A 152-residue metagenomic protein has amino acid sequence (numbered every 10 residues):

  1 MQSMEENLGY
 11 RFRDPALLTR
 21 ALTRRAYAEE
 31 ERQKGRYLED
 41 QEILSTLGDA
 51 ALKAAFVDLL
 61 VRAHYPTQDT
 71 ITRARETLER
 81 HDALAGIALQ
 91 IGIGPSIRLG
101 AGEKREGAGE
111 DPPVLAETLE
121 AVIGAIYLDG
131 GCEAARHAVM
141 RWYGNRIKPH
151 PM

Functional and structural regions predicted by a protein language model:
M1-M152: Double-stranded RNA-binding/processing signature
